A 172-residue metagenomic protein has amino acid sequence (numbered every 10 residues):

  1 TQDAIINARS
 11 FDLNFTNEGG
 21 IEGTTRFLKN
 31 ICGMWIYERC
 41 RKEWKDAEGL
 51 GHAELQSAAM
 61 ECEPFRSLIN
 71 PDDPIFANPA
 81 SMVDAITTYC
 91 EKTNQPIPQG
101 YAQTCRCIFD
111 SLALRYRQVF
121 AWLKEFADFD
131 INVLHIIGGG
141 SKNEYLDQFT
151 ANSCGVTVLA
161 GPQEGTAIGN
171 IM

Functional and structural regions predicted by a protein language model:
T1-V133, K142-T166, M172: Active-site core segments that coordinate phosphate-bearing ligands/cofactors across diverse enzyme families
G139: Glycine-rich Rossmann-fold phosphate-binding loop(s) that bind the pyrophosphate of adenine dinucleotide cofactors
